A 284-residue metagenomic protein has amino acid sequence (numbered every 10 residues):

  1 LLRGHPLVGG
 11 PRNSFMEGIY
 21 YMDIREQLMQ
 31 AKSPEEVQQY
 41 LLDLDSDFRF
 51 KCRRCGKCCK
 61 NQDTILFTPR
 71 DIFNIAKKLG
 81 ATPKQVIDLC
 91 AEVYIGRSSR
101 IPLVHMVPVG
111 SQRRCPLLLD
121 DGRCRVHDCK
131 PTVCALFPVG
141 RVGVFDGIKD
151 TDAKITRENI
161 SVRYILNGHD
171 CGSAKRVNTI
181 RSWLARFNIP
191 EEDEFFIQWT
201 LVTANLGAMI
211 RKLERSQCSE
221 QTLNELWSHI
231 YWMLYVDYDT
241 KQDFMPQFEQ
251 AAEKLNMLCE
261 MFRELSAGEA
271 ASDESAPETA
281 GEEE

Functional and structural regions predicted by a protein language model:
L2-H5, G10-R12: Intrinsically disordered, low-complexity segments enriched in serine/proline and basic residues
I19-K84, D88-R114, L118-E284: Short loop/turn segments that flank or connect secondary-structure elements
